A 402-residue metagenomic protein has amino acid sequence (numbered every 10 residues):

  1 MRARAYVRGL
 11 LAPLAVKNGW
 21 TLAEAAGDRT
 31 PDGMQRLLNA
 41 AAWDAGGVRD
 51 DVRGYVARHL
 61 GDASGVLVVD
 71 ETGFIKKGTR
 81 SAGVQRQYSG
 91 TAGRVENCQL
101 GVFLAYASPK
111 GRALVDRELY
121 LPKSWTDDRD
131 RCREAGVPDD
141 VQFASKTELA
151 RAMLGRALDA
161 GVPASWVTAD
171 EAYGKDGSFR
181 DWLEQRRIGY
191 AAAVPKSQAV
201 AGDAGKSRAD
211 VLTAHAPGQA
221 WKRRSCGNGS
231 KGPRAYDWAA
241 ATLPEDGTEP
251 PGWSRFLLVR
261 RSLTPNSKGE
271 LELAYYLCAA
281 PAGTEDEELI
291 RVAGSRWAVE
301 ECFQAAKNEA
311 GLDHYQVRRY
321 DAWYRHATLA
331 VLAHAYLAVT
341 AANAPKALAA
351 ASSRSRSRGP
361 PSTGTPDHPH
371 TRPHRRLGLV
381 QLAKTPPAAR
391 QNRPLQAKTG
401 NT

Functional and structural regions predicted by a protein language model:
M1-R2, T91-N97, N266-K268, V317-A327: Structural motif
M1-T168, A172-G189: Conserved, well-structured functional cores that handle cations and Mg-NTP chemistry
V69, G73, Y173, A214 (+2 more regions): Short amphipathic alpha-helical "interface-anchor" segments enriched in bulky aromatics
L100, E272, A298, C302 (+1 more regions): Catalytic-loop motifs flanking and including active-site residues across diverse enzymes
L121, A135, D139-F143, R151-G155 (+2 more regions): A short, flexible helix-boundary coil/loop motif
Q185-A199: Acidic, His- and aromatic-enriched active-site or binding-groove loops in soluble protein domains that engage sugars
D246-T284, W297: Charge-patterned, long linear interaction tracts outside catalytic cores
